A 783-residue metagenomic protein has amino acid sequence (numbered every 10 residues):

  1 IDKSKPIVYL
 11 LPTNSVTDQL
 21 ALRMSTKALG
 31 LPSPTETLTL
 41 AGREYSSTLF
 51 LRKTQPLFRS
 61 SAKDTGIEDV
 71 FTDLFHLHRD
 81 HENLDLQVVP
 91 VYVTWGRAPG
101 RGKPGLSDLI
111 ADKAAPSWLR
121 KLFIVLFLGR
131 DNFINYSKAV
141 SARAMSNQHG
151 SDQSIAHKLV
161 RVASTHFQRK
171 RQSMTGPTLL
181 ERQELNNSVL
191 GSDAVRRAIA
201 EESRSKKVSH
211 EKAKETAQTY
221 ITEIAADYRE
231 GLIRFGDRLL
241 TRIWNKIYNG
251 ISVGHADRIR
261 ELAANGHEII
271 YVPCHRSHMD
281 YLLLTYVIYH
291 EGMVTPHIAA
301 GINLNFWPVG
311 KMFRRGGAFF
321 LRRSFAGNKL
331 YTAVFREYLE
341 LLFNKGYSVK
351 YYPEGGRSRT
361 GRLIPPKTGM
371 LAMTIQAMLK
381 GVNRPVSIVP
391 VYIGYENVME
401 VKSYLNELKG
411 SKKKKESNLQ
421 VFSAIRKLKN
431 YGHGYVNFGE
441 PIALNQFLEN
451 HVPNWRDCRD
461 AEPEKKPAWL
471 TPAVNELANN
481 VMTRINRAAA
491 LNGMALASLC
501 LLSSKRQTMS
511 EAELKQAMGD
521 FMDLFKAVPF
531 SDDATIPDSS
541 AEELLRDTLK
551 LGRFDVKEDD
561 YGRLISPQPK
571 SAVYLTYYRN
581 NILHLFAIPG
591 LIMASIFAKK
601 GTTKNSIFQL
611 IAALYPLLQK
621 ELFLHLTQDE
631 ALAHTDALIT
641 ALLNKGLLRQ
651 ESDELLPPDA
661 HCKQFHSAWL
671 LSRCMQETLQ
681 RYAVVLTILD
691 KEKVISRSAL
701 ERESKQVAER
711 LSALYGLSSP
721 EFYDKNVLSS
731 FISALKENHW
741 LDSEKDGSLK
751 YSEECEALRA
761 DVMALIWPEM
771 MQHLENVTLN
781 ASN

Functional and structural regions predicted by a protein language model:
I1-N783: Membrane-interfacial terminal anchoring regions of lipid-handling membrane enzymes
